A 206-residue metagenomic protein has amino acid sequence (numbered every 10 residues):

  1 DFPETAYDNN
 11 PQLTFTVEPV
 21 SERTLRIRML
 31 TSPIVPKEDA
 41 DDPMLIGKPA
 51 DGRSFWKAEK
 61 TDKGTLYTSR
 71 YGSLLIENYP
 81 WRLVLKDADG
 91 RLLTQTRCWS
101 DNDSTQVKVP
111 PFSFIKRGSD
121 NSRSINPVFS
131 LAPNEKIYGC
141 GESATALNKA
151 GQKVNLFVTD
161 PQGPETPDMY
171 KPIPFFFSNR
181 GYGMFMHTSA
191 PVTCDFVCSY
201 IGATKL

Functional and structural regions predicted by a protein language model:
D1-L206: N-terminal accessory segment at the very beginning of proteins
